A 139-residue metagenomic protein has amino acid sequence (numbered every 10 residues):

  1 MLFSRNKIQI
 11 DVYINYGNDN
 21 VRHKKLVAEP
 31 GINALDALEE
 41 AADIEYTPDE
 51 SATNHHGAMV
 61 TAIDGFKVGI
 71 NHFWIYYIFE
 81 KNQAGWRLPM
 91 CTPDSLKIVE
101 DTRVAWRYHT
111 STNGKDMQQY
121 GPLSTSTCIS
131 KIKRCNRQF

Functional and structural regions predicted by a protein language model:
M1-F139: Ubiquitin-like/PB1-type beta-grasp interaction modules and other compact soluble beta-rich domains
